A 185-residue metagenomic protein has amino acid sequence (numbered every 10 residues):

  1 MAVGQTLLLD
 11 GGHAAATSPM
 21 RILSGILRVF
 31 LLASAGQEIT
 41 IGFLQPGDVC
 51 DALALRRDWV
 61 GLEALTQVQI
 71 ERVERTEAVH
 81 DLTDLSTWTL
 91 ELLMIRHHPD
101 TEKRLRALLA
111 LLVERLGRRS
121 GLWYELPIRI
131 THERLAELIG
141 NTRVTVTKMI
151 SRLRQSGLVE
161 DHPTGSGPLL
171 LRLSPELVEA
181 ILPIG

Functional and structural regions predicted by a protein language model:
M1-S24: Regulatory nucleotide-sensing modules
M1-T6, A33-D51: Short acidic-glycine-tyrosine-enriched beta hairpin
A16-A35, Q45-G47: Glycine- and acidic-residue-biased ligand/ion/polar-headgroup-sensing regions
P19, G61, L158-E160: Short, surface-exposed charged micro-motifs
T40-L92: Cyclic-nucleotide recognition modules
T83-T142: Polybasic "coupling" helices that flank or enter modular domains
L116-G185: Phosphate-/nucleic-acid-contacting segments
